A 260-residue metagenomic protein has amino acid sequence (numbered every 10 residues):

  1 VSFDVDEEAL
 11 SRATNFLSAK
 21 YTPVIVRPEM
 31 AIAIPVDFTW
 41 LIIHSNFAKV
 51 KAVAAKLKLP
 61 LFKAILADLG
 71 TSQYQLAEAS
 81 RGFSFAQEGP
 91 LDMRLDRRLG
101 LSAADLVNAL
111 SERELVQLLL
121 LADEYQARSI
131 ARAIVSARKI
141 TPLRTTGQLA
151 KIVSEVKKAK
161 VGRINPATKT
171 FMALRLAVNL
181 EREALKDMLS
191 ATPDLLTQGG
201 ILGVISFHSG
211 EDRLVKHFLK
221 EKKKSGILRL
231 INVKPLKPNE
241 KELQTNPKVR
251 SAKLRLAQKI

Functional and structural regions predicted by a protein language model:
V1-I260: S-adenosyl-L-methionine-dependent methyltransferase catalytic core, i.e., the SAM/SAH-binding region
